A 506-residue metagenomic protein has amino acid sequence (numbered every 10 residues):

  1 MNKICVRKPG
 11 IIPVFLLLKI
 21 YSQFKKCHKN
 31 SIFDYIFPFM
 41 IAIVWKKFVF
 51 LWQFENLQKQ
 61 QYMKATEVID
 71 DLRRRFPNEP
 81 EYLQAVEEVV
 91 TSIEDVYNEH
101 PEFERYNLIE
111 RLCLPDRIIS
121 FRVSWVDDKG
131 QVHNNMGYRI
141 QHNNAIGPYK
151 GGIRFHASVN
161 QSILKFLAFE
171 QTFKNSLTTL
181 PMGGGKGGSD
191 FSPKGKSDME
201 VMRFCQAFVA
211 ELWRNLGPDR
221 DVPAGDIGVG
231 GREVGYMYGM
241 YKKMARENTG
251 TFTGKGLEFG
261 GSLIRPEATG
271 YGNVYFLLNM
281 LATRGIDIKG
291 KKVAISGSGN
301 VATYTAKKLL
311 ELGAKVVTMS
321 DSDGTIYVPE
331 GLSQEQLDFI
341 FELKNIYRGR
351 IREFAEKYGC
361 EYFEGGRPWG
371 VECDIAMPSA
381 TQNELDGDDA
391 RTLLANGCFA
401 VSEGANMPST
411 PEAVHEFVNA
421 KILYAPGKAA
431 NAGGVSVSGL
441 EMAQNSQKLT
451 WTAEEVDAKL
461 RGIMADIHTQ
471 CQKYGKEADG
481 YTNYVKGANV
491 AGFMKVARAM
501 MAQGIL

Functional and structural regions predicted by a protein language model:
K3-F15, K26-I32, F39-V44, Q53: Positively charged N-terminal leader segments that act as targeting/secretion signals
Y21-Q23, H28, Y35, Q53 (+1 more regions): Low-complexity, intrinsically disordered or signal/transmembrane-proximal segments
Y62-L263, K495-G504: N-terminal ligand-binding/catalytic initiation module
K64-A85, M280, L394-L506: Adenosine-phosphate binding glycine-rich loop
R75, V89-V96, L167-K174, A207-N215 (+11 more regions): Change "in soluble alpha/beta enzymes" to "in soluble alpha/beta proteins
R220-A224, E247-F252, I295, T318-D321 (+4 more regions): General beta-strand structural signal in soluble alpha/beta enzymes
G261-G370: Glycine-rich phosphate/diphosphate-binding loop of Rossmann-like nucleotide-binding domains
G324-Y424, A429: Rossmann-like adenosine-cofactor binding region
